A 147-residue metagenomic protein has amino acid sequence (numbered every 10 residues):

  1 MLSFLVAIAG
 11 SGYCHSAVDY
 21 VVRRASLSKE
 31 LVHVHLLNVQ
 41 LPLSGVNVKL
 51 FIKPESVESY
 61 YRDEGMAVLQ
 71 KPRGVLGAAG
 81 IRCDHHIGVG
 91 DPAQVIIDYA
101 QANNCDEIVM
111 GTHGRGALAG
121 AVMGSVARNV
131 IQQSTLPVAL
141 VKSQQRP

Functional and structural regions predicted by a protein language model:
M1-I52: Small/aliphatic-rich secondary-structure junction motif
H35-L37, D84-G88, A139: General small-molecule cofactor/ligand-binding pocket signal
P54-A67: A short acidic, glycine-rich active-site loop that binds or catalyzes chemistry on phosphate/adenosine moieties
G74-I108, Q145-P147: Structural beta-alpha unit
M110-Q132, P147: Glycine-rich, Arg-bearing micro-motifs that act as flexible, cationic patches
Q133-P147: Short, flexible loop segments at boundaries between secondary-structure elements
